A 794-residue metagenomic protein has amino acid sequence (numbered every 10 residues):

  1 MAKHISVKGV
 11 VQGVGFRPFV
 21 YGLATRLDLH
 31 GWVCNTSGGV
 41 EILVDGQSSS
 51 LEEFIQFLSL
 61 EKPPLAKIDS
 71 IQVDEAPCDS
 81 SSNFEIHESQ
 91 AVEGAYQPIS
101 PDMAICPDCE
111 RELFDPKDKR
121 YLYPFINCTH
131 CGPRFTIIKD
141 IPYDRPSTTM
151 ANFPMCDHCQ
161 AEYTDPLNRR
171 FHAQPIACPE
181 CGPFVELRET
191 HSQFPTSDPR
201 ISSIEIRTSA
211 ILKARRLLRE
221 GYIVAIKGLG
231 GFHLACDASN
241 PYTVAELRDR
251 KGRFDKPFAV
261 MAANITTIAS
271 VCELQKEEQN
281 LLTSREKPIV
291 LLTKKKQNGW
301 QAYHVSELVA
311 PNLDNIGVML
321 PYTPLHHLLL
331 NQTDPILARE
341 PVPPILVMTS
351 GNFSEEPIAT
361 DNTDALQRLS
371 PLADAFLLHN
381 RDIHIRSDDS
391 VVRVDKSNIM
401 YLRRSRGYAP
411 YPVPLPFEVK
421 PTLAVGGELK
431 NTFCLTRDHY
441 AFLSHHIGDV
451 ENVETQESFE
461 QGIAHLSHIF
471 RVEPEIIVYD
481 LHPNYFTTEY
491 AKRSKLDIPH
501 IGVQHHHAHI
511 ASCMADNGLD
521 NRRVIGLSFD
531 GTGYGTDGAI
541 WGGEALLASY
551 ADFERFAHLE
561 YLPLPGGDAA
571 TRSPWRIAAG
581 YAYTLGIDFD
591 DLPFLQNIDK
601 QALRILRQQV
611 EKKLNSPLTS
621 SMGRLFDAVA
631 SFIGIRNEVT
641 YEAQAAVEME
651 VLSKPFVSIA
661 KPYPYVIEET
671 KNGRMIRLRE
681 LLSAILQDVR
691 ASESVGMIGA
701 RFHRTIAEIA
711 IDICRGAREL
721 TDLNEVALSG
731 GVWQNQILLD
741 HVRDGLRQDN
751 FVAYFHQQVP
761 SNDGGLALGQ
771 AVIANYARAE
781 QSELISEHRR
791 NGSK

Functional and structural regions predicted by a protein language model:
M1-P175, P179, F184-E186: Intrinsically disordered, low-complexity, mixed-charge
E75, G231-N298: A phosphate-binding glycine/aspartate-rich beta-alpha loop in the early core of alpha/beta enzymes
P146-S147, E162, D334-V419, T619: Internal gly/pro-rich beta-alpha loop/helix module that stabilizes soluble enzyme cofactors or their anionic handles
P175, G182-F184, G427-E457, Q461-H465 (+3 more regions): A contiguous, well-structured pocket-lining segment that forms one wall/lid of small-molecule binding clefts in soluble
A269-Q275, L328-L329, I358-T363, D389-S390 (+2 more regions): Conserved phosphate-binding catalytic cores of ATP/NTP-utilizing and phosphoryl-transfer enzymes
D480, D497-H509, N724-S729, Q736 (+1 more regions): Conserved phosphate-binding/catalytic loops in two-lobed NTP-binding clefts
H506-F529, G533-G535, P574-Y583, H703 (+2 more regions): Glycine-rich phosphate-binding/hydrolytic loop that grips phosphoryl groups
M514, L519-Y581, D588-D591, E611 (+4 more regions): Active-site histidine-anchored catalytic micro-motif
